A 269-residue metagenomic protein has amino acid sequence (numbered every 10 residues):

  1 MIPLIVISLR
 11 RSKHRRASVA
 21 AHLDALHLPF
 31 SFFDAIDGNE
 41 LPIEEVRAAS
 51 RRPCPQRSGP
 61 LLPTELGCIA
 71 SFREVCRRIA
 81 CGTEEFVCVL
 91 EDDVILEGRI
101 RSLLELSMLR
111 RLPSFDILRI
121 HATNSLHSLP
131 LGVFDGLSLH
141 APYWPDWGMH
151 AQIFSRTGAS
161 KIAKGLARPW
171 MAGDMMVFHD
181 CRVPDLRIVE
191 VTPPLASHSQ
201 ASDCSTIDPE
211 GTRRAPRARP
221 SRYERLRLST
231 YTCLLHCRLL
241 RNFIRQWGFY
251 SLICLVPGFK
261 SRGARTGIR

Functional and structural regions predicted by a protein language model:
M1-L90, V94-R269: An acidic/histidine-cluster motif and surrounding catalytic segment that typifies divalent-metal-assisted enzyme active
